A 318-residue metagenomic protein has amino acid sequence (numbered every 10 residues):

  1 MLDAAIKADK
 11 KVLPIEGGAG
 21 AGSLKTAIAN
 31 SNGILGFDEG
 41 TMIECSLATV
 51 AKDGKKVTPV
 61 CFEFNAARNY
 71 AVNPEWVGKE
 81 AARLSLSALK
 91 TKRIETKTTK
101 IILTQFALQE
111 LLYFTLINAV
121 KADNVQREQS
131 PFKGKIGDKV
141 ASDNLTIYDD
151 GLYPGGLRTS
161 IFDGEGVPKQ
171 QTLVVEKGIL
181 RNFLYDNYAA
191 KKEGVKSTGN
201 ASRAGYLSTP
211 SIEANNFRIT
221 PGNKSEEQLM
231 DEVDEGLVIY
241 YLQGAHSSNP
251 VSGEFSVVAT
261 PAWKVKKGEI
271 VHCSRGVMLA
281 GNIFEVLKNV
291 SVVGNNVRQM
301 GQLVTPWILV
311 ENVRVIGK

Functional and structural regions predicted by a protein language model:
M1-K318: N-terminal small-residue-enriched
